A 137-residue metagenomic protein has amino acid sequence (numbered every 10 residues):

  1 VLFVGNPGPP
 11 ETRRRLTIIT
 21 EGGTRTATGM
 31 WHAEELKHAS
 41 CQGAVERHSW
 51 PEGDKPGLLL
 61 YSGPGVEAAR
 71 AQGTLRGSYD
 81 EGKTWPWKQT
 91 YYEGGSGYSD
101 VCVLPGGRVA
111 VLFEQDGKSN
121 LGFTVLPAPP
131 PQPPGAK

Functional and structural regions predicted by a protein language model:
V1-K137: Asp-box/BNR beta-propeller blade signature and adjacent active/binding-site loops in extracellular glycan-interacting
